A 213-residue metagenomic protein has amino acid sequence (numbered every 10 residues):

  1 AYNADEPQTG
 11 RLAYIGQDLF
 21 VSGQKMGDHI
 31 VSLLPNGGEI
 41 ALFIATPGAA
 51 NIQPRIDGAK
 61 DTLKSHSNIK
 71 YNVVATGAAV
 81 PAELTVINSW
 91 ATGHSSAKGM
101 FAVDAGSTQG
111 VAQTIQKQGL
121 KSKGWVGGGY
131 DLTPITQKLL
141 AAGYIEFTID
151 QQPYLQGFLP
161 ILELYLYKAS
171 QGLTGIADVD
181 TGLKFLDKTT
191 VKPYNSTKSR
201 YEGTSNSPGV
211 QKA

Functional and structural regions predicted by a protein language model:
A1-N3, G16, E39-I44, N72-V73 (+3 more regions): Structural recognition of the beta-strand scaffold that forms the well-ordered cores of secreted hydrolase catalytic
A1-V21, S32, E39, T133-A141 (+2 more regions): Flexible loop/hinge segments that line or gate small-molecule binding clefts
D5-Q8, F20, T46-A50, T76-P81 (+3 more regions): Solvent-exposed loop/turn segments at secondary-structure junctions within structured extracellular/periplasmic domains
T9-Q17, T46-A49, K70-T76, S96-K98: Second-shell loop/turn segments in exported
R11, E39-L42, K60-V80: Short beta-strand elements in bilobed, periplasmic/extracellular small-molecule ligand-binding domains
S22-M26, A50-I69, A82, V86 (+2 more regions): Short, solvent-exposed amphipathic alpha-helices that sit in or adjacent to ligand/effector-binding or catalytic
F43, P47, N51, T62-L63 (+1 more regions): Hinge/cleft segment of the Venus flytrap/periplasmic-binding protein
A59, N72, T76-L139: Hydrophobic alpha-helical
